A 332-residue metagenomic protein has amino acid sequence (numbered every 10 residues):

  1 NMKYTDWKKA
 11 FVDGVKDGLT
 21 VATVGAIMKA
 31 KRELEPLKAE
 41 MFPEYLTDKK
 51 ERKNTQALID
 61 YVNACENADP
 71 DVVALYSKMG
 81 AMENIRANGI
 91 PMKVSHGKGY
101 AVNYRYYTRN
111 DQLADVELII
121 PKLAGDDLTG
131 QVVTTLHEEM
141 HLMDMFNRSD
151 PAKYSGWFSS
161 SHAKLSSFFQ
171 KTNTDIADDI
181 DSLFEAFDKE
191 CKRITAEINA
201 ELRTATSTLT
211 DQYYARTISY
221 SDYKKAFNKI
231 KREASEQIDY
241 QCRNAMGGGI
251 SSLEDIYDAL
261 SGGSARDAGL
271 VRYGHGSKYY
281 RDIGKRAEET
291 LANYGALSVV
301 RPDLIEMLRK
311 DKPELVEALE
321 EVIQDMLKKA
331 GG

Functional and structural regions predicted by a protein language model:
N1-A39: Hydrophobic, membrane-inserting alpha-helical segments
L37-T47: N-terminal low-complexity, Pro/Thr/Ser-rich intrinsically disordered segments that act as propeptides or flexible
Y45, T55-V62, E66, P70-G332: Active-site-flanking segments in enzyme catalytic domains
K50: Non-catalytic nucleic-acid-binding interfaces of large nucleic-acid enzymes and RNP effectors
